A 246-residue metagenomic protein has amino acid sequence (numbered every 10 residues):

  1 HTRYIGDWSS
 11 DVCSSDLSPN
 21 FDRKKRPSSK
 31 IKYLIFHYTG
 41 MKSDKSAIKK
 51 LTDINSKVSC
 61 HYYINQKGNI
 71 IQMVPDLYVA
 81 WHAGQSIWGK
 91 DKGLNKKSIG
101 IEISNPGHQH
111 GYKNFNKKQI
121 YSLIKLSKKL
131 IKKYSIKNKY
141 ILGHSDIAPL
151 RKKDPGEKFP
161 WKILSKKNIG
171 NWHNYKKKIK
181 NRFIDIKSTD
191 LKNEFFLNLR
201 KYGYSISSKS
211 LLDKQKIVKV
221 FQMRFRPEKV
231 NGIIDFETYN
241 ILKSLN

Functional and structural regions predicted by a protein language model:
H1-V12: Single conserved hydrophobic/aromatic residue that forms the stacking wall/gate of nucleotide- or nucleobase-binding
S10-K139: Active-site-adjacent loop/helix surface patches within enzyme catalytic domains that shape the substrate-binding cleft
V12-S14, T238, L242: Generic detector of short, aliphatic-rich beta-strand segments that form the cores of beta-sheets in diverse domain
G107, Y112-S205, K216, V220-R226 (+1 more regions): Basic/polar, cationic surfaces and motifs that engage anionic cell-wall and phosphate/carboxylate ligands
E228-G232: Acidic/polar, solvent-exposed loop segments in beta-strand-rich repeat domains
